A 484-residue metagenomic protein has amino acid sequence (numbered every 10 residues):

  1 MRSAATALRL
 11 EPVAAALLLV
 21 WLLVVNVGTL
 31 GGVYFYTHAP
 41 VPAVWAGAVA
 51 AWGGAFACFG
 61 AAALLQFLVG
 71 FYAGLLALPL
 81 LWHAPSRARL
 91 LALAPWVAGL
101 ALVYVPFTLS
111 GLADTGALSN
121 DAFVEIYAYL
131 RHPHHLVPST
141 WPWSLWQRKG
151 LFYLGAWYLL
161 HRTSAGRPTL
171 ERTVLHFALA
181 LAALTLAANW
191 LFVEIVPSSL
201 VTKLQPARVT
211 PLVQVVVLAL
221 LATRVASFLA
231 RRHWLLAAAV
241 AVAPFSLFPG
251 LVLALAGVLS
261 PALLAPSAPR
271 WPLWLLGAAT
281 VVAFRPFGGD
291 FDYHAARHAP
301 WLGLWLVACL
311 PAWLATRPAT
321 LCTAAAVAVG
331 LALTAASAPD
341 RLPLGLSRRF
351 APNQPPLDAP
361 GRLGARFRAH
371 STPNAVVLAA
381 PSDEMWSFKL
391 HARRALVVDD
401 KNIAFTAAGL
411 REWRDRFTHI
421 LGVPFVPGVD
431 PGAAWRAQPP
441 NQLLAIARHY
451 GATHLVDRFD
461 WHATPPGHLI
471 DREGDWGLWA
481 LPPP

Functional and structural regions predicted by a protein language model:
R2, A14-L81, L93-T108, V281: Membrane-embedded helix bundles of polyisoprenyl
A4-A5, A46-W52, G74-W82, A156-W157 (+3 more regions): Transmembrane alpha-helical segments
L8-A16, A92-L93, P168-L184, A226-V240 (+2 more regions): Membrane-interfacial loop-to-transmembrane alpha-helix junctions, especially the N-terminal start
R9-L10, A50-W52, L65-V69, S86 (+4 more regions): Transmembrane helix interruption/hinge and helix-loop junction motifs
V27, F67-A73, W82-L218, A222 (+2 more regions): Transmembrane catalytic cores of multi-pass membrane glycosyltransferases and polysaccharide-assembly enzymes
A239-E384, A395: Transmembrane helical bundles and short interhelical boundary loops of multi-pass, membrane-embedded
L333-G345, Q354-P431, A445-W461: Short periplasmic/luminal acceptor-recognition loop of GT-C membrane glycosyltransferases, typified by
P439-P484: Aromatic/acidic, Gly/Pro-rich catalytic loop(s) in extracytoplasmic/lumenal soluble domains of multi-pass membrane
